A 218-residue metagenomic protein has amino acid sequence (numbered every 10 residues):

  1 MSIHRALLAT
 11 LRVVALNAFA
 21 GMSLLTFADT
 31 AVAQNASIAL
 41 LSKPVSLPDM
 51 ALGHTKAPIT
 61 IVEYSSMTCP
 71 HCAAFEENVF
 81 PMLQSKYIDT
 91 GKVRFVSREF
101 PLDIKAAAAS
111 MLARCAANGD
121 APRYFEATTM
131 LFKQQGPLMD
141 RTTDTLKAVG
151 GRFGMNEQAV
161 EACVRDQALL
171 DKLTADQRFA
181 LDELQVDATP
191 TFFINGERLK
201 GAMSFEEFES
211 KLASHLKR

Functional and structural regions predicted by a protein language model:
S2-L7, Q34, I38, S66 (+1 more regions): C-terminal cap of thioredoxin/glutaredoxin-like
S2-P101, T174-D182, S214-R218: Extracytoplasmic thiol/disulfide redox context detector
L16, K133-P137, D166-L170: A short structural micro-motif
P48, A108, V160: Glycine-rich, flexible loop/turn motifs
K56-P58, A109, A188-T189: A structure-centric signal for secondary-structure junctions around beta-strands
M67, A73-G151: Structural alpha/beta surface segment adjacent to cysteine/selenocysteine redox centers across thiol/disulfide enzymes
H71, I104-K105, K172, K200: Secondary-structure boundary/capping motif
